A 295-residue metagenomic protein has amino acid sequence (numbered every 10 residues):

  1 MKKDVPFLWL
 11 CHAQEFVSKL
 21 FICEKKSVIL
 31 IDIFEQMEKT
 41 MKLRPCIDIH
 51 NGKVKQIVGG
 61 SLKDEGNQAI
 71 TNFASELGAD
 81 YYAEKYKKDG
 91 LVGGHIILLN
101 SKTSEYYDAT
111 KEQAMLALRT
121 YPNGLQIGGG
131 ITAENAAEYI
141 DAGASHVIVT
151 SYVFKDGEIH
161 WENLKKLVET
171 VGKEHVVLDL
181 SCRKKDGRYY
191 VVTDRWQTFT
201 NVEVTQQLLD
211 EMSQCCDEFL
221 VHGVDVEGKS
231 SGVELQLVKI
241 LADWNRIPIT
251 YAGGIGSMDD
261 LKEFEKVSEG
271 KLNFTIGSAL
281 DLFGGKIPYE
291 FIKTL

Functional and structural regions predicted by a protein language model:
D48, Y139, L178, F219 (+2 more regions): Conserved, mostly hydrophobic/aromatic
V54-A79, L125-G128, R188-V204: Active-site mouth loops of central-metabolism enzymes
G60-L62, A144-L220, D225-V226: Conserved anion-binding
D64, K88-G124, G130-E138, A142: N-terminal active-site wall of soluble small-molecule enzyme domains
G93-A109, S151-G157, H222-S230: Glycine-rich, proline-tolerant flexible connector loops at the mouths of alpha/beta enzymes
L125-Q126, I131-G143, Q236-W244, P248-E269: Catalytic cores of alpha/beta
A142-W161, G254-S257, S268-Y289: Glycine-rich phosphate-binding active-site loops on the catalytic face of alpha/beta enzymes
